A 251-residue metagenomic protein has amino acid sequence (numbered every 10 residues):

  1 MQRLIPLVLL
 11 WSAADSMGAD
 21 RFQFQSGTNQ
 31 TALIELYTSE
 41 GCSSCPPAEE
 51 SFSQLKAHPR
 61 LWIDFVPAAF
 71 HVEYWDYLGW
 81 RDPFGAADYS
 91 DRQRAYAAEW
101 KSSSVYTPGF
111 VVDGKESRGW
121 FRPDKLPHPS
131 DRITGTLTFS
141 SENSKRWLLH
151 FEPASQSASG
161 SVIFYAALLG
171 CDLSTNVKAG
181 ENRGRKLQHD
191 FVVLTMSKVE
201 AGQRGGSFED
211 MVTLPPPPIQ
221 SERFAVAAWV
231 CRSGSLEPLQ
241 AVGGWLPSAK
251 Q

Functional and structural regions predicted by a protein language model:
M1-L7: Sec-dependent signal peptide recognition, specifically the positively charged N-region followed immediately by
A13-A14: N-terminal signal peptide c-region/cleavage motif recognized by signal peptidases
M17-A32: A short beta-strand-turn-helix
T28-S43, A166: Short active-site neighborhood of thiol/selenol oxidoreductases, capturing the structured segment around
S44-R60: Typically the conserved alpha-helix immediately C-terminal to a functionally engaged Cys/Sec in thioredoxin-like
E49-F52, A69, S90-A97: Extracytoplasmic/secreted envelope proteins and their assembly/folding machinery, especially bacterial periplasmic
L61-S90, S104: Thiol-based oxidoreductase modules, predominantly thioredoxin-like and allied folds used for disulfide exchange
D82-Q251: Short, conserved sequence motifs used for protein processing/export or organelle targeting and for catalysis
